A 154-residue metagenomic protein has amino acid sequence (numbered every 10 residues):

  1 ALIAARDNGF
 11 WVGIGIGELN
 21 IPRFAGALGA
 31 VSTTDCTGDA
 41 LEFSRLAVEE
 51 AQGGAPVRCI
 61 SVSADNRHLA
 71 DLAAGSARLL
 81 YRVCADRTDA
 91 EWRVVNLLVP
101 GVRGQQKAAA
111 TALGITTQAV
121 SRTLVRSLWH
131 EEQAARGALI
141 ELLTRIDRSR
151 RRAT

Functional and structural regions predicted by a protein language model:
A1-T154: Regulatory and interdomain segments flanking nucleotide-handling catalytic cores in signaling/defense enzymes
